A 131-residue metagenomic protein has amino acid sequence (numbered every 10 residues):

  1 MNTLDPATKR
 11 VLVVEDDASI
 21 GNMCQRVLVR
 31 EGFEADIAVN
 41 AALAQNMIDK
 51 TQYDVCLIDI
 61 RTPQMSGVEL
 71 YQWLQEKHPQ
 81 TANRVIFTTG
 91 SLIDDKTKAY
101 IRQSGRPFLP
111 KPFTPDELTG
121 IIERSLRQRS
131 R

Functional and structural regions predicted by a protein language model:
M1-L12, E76, T81, T114-R131: Non-catalytic signal-transmission and effector/linker regions of two-component phosphorelay proteins
E15: Conserved acidic carboxylate
S19-R30: Charged docking surfaces used in two-component/phosphorelay signaling
G32-V39, M47: Short hydrophobic/Thr-rich beta-strand motif most characteristic of the beta2 strand and flanking loop of CheY-like
N40, S66-L70: Acidic catalytic/metal-coordinating carboxylates
D59: Active-site residues of response regulator receiver
P63, I93: The feature encodes the CheY-like receiver
T88-T89: Hydrophobic/aromatic residues positioned on beta-strands within the core alpha/beta folds
